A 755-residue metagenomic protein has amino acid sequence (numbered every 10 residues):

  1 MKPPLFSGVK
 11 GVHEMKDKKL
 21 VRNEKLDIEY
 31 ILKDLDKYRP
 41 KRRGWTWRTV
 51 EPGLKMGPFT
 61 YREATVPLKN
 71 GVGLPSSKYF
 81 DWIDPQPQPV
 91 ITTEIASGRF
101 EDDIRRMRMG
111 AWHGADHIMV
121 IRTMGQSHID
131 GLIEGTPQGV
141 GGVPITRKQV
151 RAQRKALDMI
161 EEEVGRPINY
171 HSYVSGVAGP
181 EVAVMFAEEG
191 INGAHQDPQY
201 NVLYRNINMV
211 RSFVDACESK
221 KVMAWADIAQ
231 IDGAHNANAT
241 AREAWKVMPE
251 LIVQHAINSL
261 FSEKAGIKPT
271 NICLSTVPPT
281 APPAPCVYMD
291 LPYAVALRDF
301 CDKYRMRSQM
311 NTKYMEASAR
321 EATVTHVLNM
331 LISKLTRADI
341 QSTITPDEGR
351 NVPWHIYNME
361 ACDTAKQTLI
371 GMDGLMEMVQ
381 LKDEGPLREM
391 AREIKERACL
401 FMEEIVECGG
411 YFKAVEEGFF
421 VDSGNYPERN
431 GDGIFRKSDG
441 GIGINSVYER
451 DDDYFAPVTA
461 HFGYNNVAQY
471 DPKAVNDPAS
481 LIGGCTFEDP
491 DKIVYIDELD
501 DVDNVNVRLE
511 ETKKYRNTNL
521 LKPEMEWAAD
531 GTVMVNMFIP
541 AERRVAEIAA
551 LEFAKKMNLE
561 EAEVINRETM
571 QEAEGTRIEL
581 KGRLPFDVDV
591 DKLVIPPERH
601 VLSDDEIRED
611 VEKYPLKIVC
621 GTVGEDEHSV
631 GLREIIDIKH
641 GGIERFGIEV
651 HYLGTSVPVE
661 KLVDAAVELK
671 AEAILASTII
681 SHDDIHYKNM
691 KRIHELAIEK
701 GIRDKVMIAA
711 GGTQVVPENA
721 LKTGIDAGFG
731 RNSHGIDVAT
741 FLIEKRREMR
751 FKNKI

Functional and structural regions predicted by a protein language model:
M15-K18, P40-E51, S127, L387-I755: Domain-level signal for soluble alpha/beta catalytic cores
L32-R39, Q88-R105, P167-A178, A241-A244 (+4 more regions): Active-site mouth loops of central-metabolism enzymes
R48-Y79, I91-H113, H117-K246, E572 (+3 more regions): Active-site beta->alpha loop and helix N-cap motifs at the rims of alpha/beta catalytic domains
I83-I95, E162-Y173, C301-K313, G647-E649 (+1 more regions): Short beta-strand/loop segments at the ligand-binding rim of alpha/beta enzyme cores
D116-S127, G190-N206, I332-V352, T678 (+1 more regions): Glycine-rich phosphate-binding active-site loops on the catalytic face of alpha/beta enzymes
D130-T136, I207-A216, D347-M372, A739-K754: C-terminal helical cap(s) of enzyme catalytic domains, especially alpha/beta-barrels
G141-G142, L157-D158, H195, Y200-E360 (+1 more regions): Catalytic alpha/beta core domains of metabolic enzymes, predominantly
H355-L387, D664-S681: A structural-propensity feature for long, helix-poor, extended segments
